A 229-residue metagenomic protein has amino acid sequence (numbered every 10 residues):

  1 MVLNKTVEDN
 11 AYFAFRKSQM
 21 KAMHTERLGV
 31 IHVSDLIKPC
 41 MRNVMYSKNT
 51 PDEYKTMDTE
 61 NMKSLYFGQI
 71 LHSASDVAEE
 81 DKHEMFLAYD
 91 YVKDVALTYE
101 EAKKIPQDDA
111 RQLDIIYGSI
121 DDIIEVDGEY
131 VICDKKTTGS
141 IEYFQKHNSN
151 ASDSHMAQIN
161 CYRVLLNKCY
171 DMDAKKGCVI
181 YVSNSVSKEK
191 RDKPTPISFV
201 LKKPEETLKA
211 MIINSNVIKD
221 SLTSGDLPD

Functional and structural regions predicted by a protein language model:
M1-V131, G139, Q145: Metal-dependent nuclease catalytic cores that hydrolyze phosphodiester bonds in DNA/RNA, characterized by
V2-T6, A102-P106, V164-D229: Metal-dependent nuclease catalytic regions and adjoining charged, substrate-binding loops involved in nucleic-acid end
T50, K136-S140, N184-V186: Short connector loops/turns at beta-strand edges and beta->alpha or beta->beta junctions
S73-V77, V126, N148-N184: Metal-dependent nuclease catalytic cores in nucleic-acid-processing enzymes, especially RNase H-like/related
K82, V131-K135, K176-Y181: A structural signal for short, well-ordered beta-strand segments and their strand-loop junctions that often border
Q112-I115, N148-H155, P204, M211: Short capping loops/turns at secondary-structure boundaries
D114, Y130-I132, K136-T138, S154-Q158 (+1 more regions): Internal, hydrophobic cores of structured domains that mediate oligomerization or house catalytic pockets within large
Y143-N148, R191: Short acidic, glycine/proline-rich loop/turn micro-motifs
